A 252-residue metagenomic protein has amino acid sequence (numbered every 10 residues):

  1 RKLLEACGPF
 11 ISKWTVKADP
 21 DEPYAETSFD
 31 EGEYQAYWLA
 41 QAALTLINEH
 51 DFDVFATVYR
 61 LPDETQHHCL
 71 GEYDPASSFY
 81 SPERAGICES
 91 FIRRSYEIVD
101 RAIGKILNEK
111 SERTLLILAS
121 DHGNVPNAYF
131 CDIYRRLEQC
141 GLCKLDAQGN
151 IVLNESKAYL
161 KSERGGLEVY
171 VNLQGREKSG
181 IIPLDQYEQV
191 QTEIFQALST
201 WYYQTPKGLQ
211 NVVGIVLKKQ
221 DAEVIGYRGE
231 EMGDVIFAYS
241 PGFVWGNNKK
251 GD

Functional and structural regions predicted by a protein language model:
R1-S28, A40, R101-G251: Secreted, luminal/periplasmic, and some membrane-associated catalytic domains that remodel anionic oxygen-ester
L4-E26, Y59-R84: Active-site-proximal, well-structured secondary-structure segments within enzyme catalytic domains
F29-H50, F55, T65, G71-I117 (+1 more regions): A long, amphipathic alpha-helix that forms part of the scaffold/cap immediately adjacent to metal-dependent active
F55-A56, I236: Structural recognition of the beta-strand scaffold that forms the well-ordered cores of secreted hydrolase catalytic
Y59, R94-Y96, H122, Y170: Aromatic side chains
